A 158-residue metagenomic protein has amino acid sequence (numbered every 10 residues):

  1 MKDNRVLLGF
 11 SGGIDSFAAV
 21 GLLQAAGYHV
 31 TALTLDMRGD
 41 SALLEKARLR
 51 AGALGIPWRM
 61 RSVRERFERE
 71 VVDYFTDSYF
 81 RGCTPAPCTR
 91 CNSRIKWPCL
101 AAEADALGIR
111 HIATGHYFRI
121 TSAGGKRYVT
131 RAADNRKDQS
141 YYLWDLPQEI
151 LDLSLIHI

Functional and structural regions predicted by a protein language model:
M1-D145: ATP-dependent adenylation/nucleotidyltransferase module used to activate substrates
W144-S154: Acidic/polar active-site rim loop that often engages polyanionic ligands
I156-I158: Conserved small/polar residues in nucleotide/adenosyl-binding loops
